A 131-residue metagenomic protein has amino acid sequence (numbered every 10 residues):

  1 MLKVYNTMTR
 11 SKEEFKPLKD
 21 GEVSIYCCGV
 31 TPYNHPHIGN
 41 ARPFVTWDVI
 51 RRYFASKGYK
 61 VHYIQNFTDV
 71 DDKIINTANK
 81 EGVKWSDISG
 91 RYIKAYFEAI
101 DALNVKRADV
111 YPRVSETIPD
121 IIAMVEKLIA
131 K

Functional and structural regions predicted by a protein language model:
M1-K131: NTP-dependent nucleotidyl-transfer catalytic core
